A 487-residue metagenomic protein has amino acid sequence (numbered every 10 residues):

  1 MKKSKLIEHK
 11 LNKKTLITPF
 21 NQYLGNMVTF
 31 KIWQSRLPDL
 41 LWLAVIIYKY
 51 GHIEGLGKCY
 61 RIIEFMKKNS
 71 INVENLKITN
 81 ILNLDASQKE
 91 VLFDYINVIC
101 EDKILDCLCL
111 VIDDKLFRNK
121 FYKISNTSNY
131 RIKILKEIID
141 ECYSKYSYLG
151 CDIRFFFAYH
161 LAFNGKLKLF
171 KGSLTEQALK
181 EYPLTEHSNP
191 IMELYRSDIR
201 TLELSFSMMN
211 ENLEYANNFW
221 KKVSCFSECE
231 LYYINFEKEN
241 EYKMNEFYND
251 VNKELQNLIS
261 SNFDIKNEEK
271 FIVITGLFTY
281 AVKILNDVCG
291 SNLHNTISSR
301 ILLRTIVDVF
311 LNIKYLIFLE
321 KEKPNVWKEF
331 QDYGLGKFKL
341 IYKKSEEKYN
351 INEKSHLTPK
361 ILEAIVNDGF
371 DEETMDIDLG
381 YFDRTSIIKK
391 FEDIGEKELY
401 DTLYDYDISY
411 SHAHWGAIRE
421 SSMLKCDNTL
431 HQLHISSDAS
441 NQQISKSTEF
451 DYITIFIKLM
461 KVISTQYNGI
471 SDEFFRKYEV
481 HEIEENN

Functional and structural regions predicted by a protein language model:
M1-Y95, L116-Y122, N126-S144, Y148-F156 (+4 more regions): Secondary-shell segments that build the walls of catalytic and ion/ligand-binding clefts
N262, L285-N292, I317-E320, H414-A417 (+1 more regions): Secondary-structure edge/capping motif, primarily at the C-terminal ends of alpha-helices and the immediately following
D264-K266: Low-complexity, small/polar and acidic-rich linker and loop segments
K270-L277, L302, L403, E449-Y452: Amphipathic alpha-helix face/heptad-repeat signature
I274, W327-F330, G334: Long, contiguous internal "core" modules enriched in hydrophobic/ aromatic residues
T275-F318, I408: Short, hydrophobic, well-ordered secondary-structure elements
S299-I301, I317-E329, S471-K477: Short, glycine/acidic-rich hinge or "gate" loops at secondary-structure transitions that mediate conformational
I301-F310, K323-P324, E329, L424-L430: Amphipathic alpha-helical scaffolding segments
